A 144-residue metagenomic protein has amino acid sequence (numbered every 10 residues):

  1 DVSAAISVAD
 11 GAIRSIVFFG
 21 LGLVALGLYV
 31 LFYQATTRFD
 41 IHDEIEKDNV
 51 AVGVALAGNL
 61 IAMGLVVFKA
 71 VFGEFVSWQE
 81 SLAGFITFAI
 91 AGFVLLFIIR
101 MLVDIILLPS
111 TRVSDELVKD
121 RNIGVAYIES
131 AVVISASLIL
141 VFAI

Functional and structural regions predicted by a protein language model:
D1-A9, Q34-I41, L65-E80, I139-I144: Transmembrane helix-loop junctions in multi-pass membrane proteins
I6-A25, E80-L96: Alpha-helical transmembrane segments
F18, I128-S135: Hydrophobic alpha-helical transmembrane segments of membrane proteins
G20-T37, V94-P109: Membrane-water interface of transmembrane alpha-helices
R38-V54: Alpha-helical transmembrane segments with an aromatic anchor "belt"
V52-V71: A generic, lipid-embedded transmembrane alpha helix
G73-W78, M101-S114: Membrane-proximal helix-loop-helix units in multi-pass membrane proteins
R112-A131: Interfacial loop-to-transmembrane junctions
